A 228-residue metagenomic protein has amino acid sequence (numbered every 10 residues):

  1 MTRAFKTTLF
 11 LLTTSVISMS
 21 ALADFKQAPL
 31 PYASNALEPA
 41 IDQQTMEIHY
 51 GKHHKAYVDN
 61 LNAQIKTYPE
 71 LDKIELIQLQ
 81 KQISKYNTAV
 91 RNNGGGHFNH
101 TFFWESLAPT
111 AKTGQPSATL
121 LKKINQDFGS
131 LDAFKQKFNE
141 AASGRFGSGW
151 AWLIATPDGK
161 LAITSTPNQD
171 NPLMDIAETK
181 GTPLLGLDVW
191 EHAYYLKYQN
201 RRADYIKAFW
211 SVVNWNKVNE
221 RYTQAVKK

Functional and structural regions predicted by a protein language model:
M1-L9: Bacterial N-terminal signal peptides that target proteins for export
L22-K228: Feature for soluble, non-membrane regions of globular proteins
